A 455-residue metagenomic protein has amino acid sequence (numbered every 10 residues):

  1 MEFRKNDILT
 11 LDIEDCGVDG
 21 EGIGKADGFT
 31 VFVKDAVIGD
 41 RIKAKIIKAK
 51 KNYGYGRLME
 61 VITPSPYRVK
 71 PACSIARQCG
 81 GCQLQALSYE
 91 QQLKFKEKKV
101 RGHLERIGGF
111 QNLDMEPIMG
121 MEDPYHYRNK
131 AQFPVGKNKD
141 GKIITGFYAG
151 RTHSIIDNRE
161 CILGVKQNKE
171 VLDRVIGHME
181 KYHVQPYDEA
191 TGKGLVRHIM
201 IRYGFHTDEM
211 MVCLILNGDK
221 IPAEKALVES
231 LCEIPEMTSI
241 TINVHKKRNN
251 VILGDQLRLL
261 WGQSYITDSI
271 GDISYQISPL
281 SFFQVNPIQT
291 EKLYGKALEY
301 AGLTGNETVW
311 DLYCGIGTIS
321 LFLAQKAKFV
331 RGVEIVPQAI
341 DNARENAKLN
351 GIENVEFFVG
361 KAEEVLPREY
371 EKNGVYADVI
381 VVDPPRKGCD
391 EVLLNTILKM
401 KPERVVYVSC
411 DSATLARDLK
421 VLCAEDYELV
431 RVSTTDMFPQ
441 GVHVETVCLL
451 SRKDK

Functional and structural regions predicted by a protein language model:
M1-P71, I75, E356-F357, E364: Terminal RNA-binding accessory module
E2-T10, V18, A223-K455: Rossmann-like S-adenosyl-L-methionine
G22-D27, G146-A149, C213-I215, A343: Short, acidic/hydrophobic/Gly-rich beta-strand patch recurrent on exposed beta strands that often constitutes part
G24, G39, C82, I199 (+2 more regions): Residue-level signal for inorganic ion chemistry
M59-P71, R77-P186, H206: Extended interfacial segments that mediate partner engagement and assembly in macromolecular machines
E116-P124, E189-A190, R197-H198, R202 (+1 more regions): Short, solvent-exposed loop/turn elements at beta->coil junctions and helix N-caps that rim active or binding pockets
I155-R197, N217-V244: Internal alpha/beta scaffold segment
I201, D208-N217, S274-S278, V379: Short, aliphatic-rich beta-strand segments
